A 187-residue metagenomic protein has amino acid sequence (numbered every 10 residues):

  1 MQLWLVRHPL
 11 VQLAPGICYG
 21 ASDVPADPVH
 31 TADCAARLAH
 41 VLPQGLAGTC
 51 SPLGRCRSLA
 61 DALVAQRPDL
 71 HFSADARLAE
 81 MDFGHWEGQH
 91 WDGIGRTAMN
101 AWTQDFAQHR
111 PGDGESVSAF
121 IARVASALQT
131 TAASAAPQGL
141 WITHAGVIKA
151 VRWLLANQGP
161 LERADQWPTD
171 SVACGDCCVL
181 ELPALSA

Functional and structural regions predicted by a protein language model:
Q2-R67: Active-site-proximal alpha-helix that buttresses catalytic centers in soluble enzyme cores
L3-W4, L46, A135-A145: Generic beta-sheet signal
Q12, R55-R57, E80-M81, V147-A150: Short, active-site-adjacent cap segments at secondary-structure transitions
P43-R77, A101, G175-A187: Conserved histidine-centered catalytic loops in small-molecule metabolism enzymes
C50-S51, A122, I142-T143: Short beta-strand scaffold positions
V64-R123: Phosphate-handling substructures
A145-K149, A173-D176: GST superfamily/GST-like fold recognition
A156-S186: Domain-level recognition of soluble alpha/beta enzyme cores, biased toward histidine phosphatases/phosphomutases
